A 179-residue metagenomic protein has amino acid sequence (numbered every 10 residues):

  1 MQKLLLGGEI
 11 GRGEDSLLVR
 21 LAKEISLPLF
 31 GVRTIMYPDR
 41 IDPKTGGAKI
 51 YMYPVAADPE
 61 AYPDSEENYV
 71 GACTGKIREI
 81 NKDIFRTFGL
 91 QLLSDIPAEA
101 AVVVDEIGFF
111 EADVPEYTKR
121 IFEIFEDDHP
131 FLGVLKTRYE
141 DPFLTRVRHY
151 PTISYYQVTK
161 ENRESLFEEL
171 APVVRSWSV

Functional and structural regions predicted by a protein language model:
M1-K3: Extreme N-terminal starter segment of soluble prokaryotic enzymes
L6: Hydrophobic anchor at the beta1->P-loop junction of P-loop NTPases
E9-I10: The conserved Walker
E14: Conserved lysine of the Walker
V19-G75: N-terminal phosphate/diphosphate-binding loop that engages ATP/GTP or pyrophosphate donors across diverse enzyme folds
L29-G31, V103, T152-Q157: Conserved beta-strand scaffold positions in the cores of enzyme catalytic domains, especially in NTP/NDP-utilizing
G71-F122: Phosphate-binding/switch loop-helix module in NTP-utilizing enzymes
S94, G108-V179: Replace "adjacent to P-loop NTPase cores in ATP/GTP-dependent enzymes" with "adjacent to NTP-binding cores
